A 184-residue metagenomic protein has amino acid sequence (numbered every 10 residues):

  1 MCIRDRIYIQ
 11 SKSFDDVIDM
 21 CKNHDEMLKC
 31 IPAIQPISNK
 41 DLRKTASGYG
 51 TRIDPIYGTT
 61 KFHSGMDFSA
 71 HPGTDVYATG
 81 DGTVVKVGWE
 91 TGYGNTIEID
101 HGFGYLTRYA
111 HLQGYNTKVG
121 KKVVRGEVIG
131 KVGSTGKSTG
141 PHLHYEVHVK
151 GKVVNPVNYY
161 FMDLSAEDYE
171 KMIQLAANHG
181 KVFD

Functional and structural regions predicted by a protein language model:
I3-K44, G48: Non-catalytic extracellular/periplasmic "stalk" and linker regions immediately N-terminal to catalytic or recognition
I37-F183: Catalytic cores of peptidoglycan-degrading enzymes
